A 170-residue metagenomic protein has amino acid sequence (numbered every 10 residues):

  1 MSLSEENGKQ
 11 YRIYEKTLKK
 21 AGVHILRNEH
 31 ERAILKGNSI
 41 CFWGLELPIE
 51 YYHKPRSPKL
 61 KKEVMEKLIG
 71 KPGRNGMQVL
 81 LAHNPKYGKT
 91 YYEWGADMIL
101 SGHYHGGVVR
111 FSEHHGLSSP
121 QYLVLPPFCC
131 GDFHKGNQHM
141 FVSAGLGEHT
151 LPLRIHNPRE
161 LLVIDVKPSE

Functional and structural regions predicted by a protein language model:
M1, E29-H30, L45-P48, N84 (+2 more regions): Active-site metal-binding loops of divalent metal-dependent hydrolases
M1, M77-H83, L100: Active-site beta-strand/loop signature of hydrolases that rely on acidic residues for catalysis
L3-V23, L35-Q78, G88-K89, R154: Binuclear metal-dependent hydrolase catalytic cores centered on His/Asp/Glu-rich metal-binding motifs
T17-A21, R32, W94, D132: Alpha-helical structural signal in soluble globular domains
V23-H24, H30-G44, G73, H134-H139 (+2 more regions): Beta-strand-turn-beta hairpins that frame and shape the catalytic cleft of phosphate-ester-processing enzymes
L26, W43, V79, M98-L100 (+1 more regions): Hydrophobic/aromatic beta-strand patches that form the interior of the parallel beta-sheet core in alpha/beta enzyme
I40-F42, I69, Q78, V109 (+3 more regions): Accessory recognition modules or surfaces
N84-L162: Conserved beta-sheet core of the metallophosphoesterase superfamily
